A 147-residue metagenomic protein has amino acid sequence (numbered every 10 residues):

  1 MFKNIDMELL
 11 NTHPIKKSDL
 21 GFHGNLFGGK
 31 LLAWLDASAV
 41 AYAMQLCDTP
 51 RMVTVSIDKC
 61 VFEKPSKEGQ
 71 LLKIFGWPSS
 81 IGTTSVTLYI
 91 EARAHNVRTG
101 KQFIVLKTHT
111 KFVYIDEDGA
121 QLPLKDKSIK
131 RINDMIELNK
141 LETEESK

Functional and structural regions predicted by a protein language model:
I5-L9, K67-E68, S79-K147: HotDog/MaoC-like acyl-thioester-processing domains
L10-P14: Active-site-flanking beta-strand signature of metal-NTP-handling nucleotidyl enzymes and homologous cyclase-like
D19-W34: A conserved, well-ordered hydrophobic junction motif at loop->secondary-structure transitions
F22-N25, M44, K64-P65, Q102: Short histidine-centered beta-strand/loop micro-motifs that create catalytic or ligand/metal-coordination sites
K30-T49: Active-site helix/loop of acyl-thioester processing domains in fatty-acid/polyketide metabolism, spanning hotdog-fold
T49-P65: Small beta-barrel nucleic-acid-binding modules, principally OB-folds
